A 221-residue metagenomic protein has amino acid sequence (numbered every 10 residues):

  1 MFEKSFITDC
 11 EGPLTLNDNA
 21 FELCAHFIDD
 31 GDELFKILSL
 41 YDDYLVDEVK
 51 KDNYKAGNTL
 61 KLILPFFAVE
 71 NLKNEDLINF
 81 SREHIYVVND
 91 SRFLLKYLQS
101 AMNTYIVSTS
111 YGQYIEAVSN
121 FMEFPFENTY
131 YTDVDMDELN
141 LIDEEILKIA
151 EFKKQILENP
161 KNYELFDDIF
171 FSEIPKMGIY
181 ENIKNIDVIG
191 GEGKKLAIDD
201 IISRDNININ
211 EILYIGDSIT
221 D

Functional and structural regions predicted by a protein language model:
M1, R82-L94, Q99-Y105, S110-D221: C-terminal cap/substrate-recognition subdomain and adjoining C-terminal extension of metal-dependent phosphatase-like
M1-E145: Alpha-helical substrate-recognition element adjacent to the catalytic core
